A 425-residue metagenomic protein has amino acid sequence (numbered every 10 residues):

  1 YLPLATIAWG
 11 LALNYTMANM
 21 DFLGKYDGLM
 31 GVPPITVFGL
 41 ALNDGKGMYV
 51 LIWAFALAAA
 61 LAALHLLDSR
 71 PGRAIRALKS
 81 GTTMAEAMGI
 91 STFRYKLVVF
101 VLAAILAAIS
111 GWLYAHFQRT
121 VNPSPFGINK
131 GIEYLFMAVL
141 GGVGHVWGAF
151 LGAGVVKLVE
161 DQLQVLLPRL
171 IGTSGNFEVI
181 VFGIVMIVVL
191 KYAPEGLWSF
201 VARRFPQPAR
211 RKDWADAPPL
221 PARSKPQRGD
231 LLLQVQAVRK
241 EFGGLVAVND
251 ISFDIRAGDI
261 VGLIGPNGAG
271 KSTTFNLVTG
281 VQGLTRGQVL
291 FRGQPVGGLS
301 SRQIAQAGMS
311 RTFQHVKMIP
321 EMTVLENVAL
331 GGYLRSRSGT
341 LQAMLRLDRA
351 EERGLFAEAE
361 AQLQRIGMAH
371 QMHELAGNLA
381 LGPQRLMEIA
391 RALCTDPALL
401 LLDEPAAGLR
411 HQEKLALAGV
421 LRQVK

Functional and structural regions predicted by a protein language model:
Y1-P218: Transmembrane alpha-helices and adjacent helix-loop boundaries
V261-P266: The feature captures the beta-strand-to-loop junction immediately N-terminal to the Walker
T279: Helix-to-loop junction immediately C-terminal to a conserved catalytic motif
G287-Q294, Q306-A307: Conserved ABC transporter NBD signature motif
G297-G298, F356, Q362-P383: Conserved ABC nucleotide-binding domain
L400-E404: Catalytic Walker B motif of ABC-type/P-loop ATPase nucleotide-binding domains
